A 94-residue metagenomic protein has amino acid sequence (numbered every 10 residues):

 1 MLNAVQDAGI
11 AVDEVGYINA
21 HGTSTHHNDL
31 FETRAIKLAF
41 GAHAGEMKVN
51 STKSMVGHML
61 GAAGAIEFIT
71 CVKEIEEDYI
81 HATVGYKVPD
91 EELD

Functional and structural regions predicted by a protein language model:
M1-D94: Conserved "HGTGT" condensation-loop signature of ketosynthase/thiolase-family condensing enzymes that catalyze
